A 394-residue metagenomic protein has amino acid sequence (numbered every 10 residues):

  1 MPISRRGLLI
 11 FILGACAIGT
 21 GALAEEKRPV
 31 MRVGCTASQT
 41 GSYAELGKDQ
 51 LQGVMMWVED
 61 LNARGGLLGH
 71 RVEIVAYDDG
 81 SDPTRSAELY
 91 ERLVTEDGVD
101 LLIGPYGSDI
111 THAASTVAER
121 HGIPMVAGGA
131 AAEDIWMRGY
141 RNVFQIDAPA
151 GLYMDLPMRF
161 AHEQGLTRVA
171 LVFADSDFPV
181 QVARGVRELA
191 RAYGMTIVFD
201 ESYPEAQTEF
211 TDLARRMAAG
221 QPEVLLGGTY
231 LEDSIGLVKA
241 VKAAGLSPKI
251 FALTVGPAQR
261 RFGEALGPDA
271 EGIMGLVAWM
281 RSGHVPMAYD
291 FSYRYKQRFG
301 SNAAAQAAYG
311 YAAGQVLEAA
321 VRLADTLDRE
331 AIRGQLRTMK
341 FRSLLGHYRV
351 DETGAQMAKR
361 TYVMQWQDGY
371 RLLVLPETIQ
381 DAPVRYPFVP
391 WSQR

Functional and structural regions predicted by a protein language model:
P2-L13, L23-R394: Extracytosolic ligand-binding ectodomains
G19-G21: N-terminal signal peptide c-region/cleavage motif recognized by signal peptidases
